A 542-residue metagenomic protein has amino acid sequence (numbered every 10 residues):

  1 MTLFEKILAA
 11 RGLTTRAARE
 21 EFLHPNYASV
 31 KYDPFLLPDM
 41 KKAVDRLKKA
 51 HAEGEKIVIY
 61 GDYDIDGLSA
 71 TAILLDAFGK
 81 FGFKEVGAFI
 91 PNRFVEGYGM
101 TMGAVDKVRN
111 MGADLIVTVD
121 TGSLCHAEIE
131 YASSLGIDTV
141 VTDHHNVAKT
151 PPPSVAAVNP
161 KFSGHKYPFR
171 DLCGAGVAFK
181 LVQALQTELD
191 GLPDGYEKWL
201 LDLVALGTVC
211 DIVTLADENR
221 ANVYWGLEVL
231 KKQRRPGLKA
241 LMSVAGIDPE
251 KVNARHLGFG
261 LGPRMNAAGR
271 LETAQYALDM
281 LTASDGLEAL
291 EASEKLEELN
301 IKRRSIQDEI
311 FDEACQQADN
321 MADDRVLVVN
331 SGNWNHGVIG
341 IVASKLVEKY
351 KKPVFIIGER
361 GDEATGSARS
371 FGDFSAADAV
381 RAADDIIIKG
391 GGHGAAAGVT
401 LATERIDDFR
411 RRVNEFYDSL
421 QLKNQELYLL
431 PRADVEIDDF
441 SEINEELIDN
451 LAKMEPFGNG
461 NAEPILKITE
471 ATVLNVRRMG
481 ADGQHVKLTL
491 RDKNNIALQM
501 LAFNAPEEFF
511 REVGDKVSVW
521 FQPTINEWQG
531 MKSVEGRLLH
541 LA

Functional and structural regions predicted by a protein language model:
T2-L115, L135, T187-R411, D418-Q425 (+3 more regions): Hydrophobic helix-and-loop "lid/oligomerization" segment in the mid-to-C-terminal part of catalytic domains
I73, T150-G191, E197-V209: Short alpha-helices
V119-L172: Histidine/acidic-residue-rich, glycine-tolerant segments that coordinate divalent metal ions
V329, K487-D492, L501, G536-L539: Short, acidic/hydrophobic/Gly-rich beta-strand patch recurrent on exposed beta strands that often constitutes part
A364, A397, Q484-L488, K532-V534: Short beta-strand micro-motifs in enzyme catalytic cores
R405-R411, V513-A542: OB-fold single-stranded nucleic acid-binding module
I437-L498: Accessory interdomain/linker segments of ATP-dependent helicases and helicase-like nucleic-acid enzymes that mediate
N495-R511: Beta-strand/loop nucleic-acid-binding surfaces
